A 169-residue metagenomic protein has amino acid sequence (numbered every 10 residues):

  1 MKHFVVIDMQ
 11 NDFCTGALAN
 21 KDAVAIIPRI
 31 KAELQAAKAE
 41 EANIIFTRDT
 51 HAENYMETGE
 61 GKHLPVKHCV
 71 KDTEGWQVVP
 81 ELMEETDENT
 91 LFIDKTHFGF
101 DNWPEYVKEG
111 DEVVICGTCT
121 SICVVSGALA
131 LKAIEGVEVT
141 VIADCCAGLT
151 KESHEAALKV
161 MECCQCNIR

Functional and structural regions predicted by a protein language model:
K2-V5, R29-E40, K62, V66-R169: Active-site-adjacent betaalpha module
M9, R48-D49, A143: A cross-domain feature marking catalytic cores of carbohydrate-active enzymes and several ubiquitous metabolic/repair
Q10-G16: Short acidic, Gly/Ser-rich segments with clustered Asp/Glu that frequently serve as metal-coordination loops in enzyme
D12, A52-E53, G148: Active-site loop signature of alpha/beta-hydrolase-fold enzymes
A17-H51: A short alpha/beta connector and helix-capping loop motif
Y55-G59: Metal-dependent catalytic neighborhoods of phosphoester/phosphodiester hydrolases
